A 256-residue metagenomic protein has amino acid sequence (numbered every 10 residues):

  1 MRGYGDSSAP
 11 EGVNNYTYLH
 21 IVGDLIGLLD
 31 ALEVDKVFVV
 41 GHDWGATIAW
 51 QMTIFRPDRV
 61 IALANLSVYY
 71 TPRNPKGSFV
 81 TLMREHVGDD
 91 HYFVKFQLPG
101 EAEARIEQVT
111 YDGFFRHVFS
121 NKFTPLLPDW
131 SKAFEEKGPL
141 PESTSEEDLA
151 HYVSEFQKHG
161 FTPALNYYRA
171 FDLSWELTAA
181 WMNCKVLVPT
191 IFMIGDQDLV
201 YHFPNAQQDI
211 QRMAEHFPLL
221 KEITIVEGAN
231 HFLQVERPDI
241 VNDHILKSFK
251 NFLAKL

Functional and structural regions predicted by a protein language model:
Y4-V40, W44-K221: Flexible "cap/lid" subdomain of the alpha/beta-hydrolase fold that forms the substrate-access gate
P218-L256: Catalytic active-site module of serine/aspartate enzymes centered on a nucleophile-bearing elbow/loop
